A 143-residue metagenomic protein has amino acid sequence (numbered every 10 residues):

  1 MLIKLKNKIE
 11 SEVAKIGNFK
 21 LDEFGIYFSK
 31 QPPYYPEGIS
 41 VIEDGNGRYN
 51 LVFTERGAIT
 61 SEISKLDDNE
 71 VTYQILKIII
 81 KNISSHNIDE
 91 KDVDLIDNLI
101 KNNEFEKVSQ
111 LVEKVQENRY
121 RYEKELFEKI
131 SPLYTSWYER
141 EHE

Functional and structural regions predicted by a protein language model:
M1-V41: N-terminal "first-domain core" detector
E10, S84-E143: Intrinsically disordered, low-complexity, charge-dense segments enriched in Lys/Arg and Glu/Asp interspersed
G25, P32-P33, G47, P132 (+1 more regions): Intrinsically disordered, low-complexity segments enriched in small/polar residues
Q31, I42-R48, D92-I100: Intrinsically disordered, low-complexity coil segments
P33-I59: Short aromatic-glycine-(Arg/Gly/Cys) micro-motifs in beta-strand/loop hairpins
T60-K65: A short, polar/proline- and glycine-enriched secondary-structure boundary/capping micro-motif
L66-S84: Ampiphathic alpha-helical segments that act as solvent-exposed interaction surfaces
